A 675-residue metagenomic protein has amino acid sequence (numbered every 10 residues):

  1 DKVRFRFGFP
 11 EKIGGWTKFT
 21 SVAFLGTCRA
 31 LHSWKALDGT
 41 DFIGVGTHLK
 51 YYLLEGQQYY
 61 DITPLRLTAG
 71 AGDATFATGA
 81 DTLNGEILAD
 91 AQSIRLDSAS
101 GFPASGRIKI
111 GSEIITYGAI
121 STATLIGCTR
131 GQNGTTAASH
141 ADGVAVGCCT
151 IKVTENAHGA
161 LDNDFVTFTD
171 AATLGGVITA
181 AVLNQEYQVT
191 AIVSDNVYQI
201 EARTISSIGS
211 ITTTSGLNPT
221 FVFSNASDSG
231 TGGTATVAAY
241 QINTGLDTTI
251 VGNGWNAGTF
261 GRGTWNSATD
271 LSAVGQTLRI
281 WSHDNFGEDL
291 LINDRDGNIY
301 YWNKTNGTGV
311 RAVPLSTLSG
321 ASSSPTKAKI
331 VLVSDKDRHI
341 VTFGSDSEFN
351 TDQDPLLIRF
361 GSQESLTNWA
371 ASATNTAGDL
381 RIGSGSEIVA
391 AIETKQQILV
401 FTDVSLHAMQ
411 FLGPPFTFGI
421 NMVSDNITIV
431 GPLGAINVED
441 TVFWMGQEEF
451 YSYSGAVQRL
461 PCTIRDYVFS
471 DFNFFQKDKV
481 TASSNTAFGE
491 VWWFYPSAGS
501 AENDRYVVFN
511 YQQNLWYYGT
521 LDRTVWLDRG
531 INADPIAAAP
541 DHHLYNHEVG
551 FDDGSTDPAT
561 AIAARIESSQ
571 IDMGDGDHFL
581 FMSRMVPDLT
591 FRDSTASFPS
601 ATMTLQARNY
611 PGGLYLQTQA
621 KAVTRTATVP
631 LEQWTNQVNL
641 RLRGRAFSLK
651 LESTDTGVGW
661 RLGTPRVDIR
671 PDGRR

Functional and structural regions predicted by a protein language model:
D1-R66, N256, F260, I280-N285 (+2 more regions): Beta-sheet repeat architectures centered on beta-propellers
D1-T68, A239-D270, Y301, S324-A408 (+2 more regions): N-terminal beta-propeller domains
S21-L25, S316, A321-S323, R381-G383 (+2 more regions): Surface loop/turn motifs at the tips and blade-to-blade linkers of beta-strand repeat domains
H48, G56, K109-G111, L183 (+3 more regions): Short strand-coil-strand connectors
Y59-I62, G307-V313, T367-T374, P414-G419 (+3 more regions): Beta-strand initiation motifs
P64-A89, S98-R279, G307-V313, G320-S322: Small/polar beta-strand repeat architecture
E288-T305, G309-V310: Hydrophobic or amphipathic alpha-helical targeting/insertion segments
I398-S424: Surface-exposed extracellular loop regions of Gram-negative outer-membrane beta-barrel proteins
